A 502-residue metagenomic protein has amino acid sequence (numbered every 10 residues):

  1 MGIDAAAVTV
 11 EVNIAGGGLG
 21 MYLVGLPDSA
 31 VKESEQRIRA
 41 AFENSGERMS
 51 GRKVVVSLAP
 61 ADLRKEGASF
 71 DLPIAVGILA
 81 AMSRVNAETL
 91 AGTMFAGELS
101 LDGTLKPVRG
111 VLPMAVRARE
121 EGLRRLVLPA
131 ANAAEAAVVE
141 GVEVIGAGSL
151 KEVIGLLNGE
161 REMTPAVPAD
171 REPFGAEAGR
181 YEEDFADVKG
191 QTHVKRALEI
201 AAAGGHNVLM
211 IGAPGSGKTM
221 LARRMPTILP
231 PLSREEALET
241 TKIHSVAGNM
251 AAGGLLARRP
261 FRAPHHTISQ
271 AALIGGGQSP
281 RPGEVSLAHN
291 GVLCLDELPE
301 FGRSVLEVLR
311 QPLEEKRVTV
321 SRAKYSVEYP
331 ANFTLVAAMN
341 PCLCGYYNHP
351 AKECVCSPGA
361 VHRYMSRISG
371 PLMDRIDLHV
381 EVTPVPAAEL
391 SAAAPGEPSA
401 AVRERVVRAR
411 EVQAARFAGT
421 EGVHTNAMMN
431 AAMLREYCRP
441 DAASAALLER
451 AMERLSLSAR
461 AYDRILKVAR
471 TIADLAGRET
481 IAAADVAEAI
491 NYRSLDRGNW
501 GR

Functional and structural regions predicted by a protein language model:
M1-L209, A213, S321, A461-Y462 (+1 more regions): Peripheral, non-AAA+ core regions of ATP-driven protein-machinery
V24-E35, R48-S50, S57-G67, S279-P280 (+1 more regions): Basic, amphipathic alpha-helical bundle interface domains used for macromolecular binding and assembly
M49-R52, T89-L90, E120-G122, E140 (+9 more regions): Short loop/turn elements that form and flank the Walker-type P-loop nucleotide-binding site in RecA-like NTPase cores
R161-I200, G204, P231-V285: P-loop NTPase nucleotide-binding/switch module
L209-M250, E315: Walker A/P-loop
G212, G275, E297: The Walker A (P-loop) glycine that initiates the GxxxxGKT/S ATP-binding motif of P-loop NTPases
N290, D296-E297, V308: Walker B catalytic acidic pair
